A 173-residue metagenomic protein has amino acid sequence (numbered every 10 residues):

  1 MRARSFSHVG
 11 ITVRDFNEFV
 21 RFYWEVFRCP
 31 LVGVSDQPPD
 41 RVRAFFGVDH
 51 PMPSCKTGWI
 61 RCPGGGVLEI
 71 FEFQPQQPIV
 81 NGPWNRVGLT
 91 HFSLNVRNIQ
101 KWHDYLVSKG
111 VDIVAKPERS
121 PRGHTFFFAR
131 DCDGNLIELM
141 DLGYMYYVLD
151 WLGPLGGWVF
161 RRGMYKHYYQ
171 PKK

Functional and structural regions predicted by a protein language model:
M1-R2, I11, V34, L94 (+1 more regions): Vicinal oxygen chelate
A3, V26, R86, G110-V111: Alpha-helix termination/capping residues and helix-transition junctions
F6-R14, K56-G66, V80-Y105, T125-R130 (+1 more regions): Vicinal oxygen chelate
T12-G65: Core segments of cupin and vicinal oxygen chelate
D40-F45, Q76-N81, Y147-V148: A short, acidic/glycine-rich surface segment
L68-I70: A short acidic-to-branched-hydrophobic micro-motif
E72-Q76, L142: Acetyl-CoA-dependent GNAT
